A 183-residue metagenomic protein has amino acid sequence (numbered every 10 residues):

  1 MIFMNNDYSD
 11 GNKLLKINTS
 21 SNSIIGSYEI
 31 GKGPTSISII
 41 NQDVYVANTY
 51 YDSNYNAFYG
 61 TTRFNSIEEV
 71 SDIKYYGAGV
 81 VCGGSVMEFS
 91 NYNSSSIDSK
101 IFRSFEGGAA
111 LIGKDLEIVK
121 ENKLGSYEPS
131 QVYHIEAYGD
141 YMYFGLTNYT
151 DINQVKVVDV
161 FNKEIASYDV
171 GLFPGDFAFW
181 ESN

Functional and structural regions predicted by a protein language model:
M1-N183: Predominantly soluble domains enriched in secretory-pathway, periplasmic, or organellar proteins
